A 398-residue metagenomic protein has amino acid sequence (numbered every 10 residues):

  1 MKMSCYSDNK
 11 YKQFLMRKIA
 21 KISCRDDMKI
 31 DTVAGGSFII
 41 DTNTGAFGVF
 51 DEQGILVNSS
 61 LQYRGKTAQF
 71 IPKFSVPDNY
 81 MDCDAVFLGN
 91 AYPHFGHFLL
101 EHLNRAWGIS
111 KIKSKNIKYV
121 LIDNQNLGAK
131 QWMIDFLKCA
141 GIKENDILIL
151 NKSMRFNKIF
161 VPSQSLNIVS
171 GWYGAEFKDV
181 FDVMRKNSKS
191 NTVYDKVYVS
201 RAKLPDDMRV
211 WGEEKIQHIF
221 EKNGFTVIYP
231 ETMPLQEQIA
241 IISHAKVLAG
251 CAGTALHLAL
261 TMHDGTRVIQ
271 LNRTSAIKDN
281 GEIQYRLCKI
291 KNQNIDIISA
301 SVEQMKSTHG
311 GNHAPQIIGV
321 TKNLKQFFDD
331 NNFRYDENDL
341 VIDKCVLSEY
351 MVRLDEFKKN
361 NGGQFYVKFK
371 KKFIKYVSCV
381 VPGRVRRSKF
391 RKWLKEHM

Functional and structural regions predicted by a protein language model:
M1-K395: The feature primarily captures lumenal catalytic ectodomains of type II secretory-pathway glycosyltransferases
